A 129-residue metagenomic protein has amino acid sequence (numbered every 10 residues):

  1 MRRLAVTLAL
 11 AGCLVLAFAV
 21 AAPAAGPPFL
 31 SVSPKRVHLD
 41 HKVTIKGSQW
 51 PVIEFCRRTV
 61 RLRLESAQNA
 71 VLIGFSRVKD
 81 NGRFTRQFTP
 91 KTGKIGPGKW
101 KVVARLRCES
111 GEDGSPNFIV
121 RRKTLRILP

Functional and structural regions predicted by a protein language model:
R2-L4, G12-L16, A21-P129: Extracytoplasmic/secretory-pathway segments with low complexity and glycosylation-like composition
